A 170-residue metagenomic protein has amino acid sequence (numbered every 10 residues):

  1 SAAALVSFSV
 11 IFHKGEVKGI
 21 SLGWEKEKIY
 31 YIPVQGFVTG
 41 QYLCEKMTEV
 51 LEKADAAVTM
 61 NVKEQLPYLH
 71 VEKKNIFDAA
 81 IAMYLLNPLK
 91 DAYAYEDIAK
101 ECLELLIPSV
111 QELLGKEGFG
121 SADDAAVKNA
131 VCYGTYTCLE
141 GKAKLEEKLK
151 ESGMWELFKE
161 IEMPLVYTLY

Functional and structural regions predicted by a protein language model:
S1-C102: Conserved RNase H-like, two-metal-ion catalytic cores of nucleic-acid enzymes
H70-E72, I98-E101, P108, L113-Y170: Mixed-charge, glycine-rich, non-catalytic linkers/tails in nucleic-acid processing enzymes
